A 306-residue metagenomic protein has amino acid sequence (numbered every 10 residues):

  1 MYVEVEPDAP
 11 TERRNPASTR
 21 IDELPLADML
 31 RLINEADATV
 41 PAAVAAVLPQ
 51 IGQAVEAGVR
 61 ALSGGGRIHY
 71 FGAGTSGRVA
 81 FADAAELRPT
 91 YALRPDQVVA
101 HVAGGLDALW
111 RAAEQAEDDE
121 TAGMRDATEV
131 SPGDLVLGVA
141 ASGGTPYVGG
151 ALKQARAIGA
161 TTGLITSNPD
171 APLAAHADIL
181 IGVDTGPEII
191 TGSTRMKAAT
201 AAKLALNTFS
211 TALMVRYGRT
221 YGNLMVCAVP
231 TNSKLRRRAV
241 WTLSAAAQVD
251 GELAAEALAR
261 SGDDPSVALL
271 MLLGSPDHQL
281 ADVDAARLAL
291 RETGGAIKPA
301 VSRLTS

Functional and structural regions predicted by a protein language model:
M1-A43: Cofactor-/ligand-binding subdomain signature composed of acidic, glycine-rich, tryptophan-containing flexible loops
E12-P16, G52-E56, R67: Short, positively charged patches
L32-V40, A100-W110, Y221, Q248: Gly-rich Lys/Arg/Thr-decorated short loops/hinges at beta-loop-alpha junctions or inter-strand turns that position
V40-P49, G138-T145: Short, glycine-rich nucleotide/cofactor-binding loops
A46-S63: A short, well-structured juxtamembrane/interface segment
I68-Y217: Glycine-rich phosphate-binding loops that contact phosphosugars or nucleotide phosphates
T208, L213-S306: Short, amphipathic alpha-helical interaction segments embedded in low-complexity terminal/linker regions of eukaryotic
